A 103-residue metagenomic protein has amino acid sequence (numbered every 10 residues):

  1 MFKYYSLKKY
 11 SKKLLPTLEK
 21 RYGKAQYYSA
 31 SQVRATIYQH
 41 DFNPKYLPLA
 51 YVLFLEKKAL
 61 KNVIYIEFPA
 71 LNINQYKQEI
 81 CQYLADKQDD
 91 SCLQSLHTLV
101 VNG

Functional and structural regions predicted by a protein language model:
M1-G103: A composition-biased, non-transmembrane "mature-region" signal
